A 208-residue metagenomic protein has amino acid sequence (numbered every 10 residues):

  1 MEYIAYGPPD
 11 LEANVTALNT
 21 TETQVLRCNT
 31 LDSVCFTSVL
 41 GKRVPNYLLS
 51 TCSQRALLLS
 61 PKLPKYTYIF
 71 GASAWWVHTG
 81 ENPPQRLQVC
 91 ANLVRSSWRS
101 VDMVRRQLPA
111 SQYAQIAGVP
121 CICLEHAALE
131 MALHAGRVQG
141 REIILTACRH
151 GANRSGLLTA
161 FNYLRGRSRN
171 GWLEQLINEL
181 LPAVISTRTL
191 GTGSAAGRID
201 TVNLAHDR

Functional and structural regions predicted by a protein language model:
M1-R208: Short gly/ser-rich loop at a beta-strand->alpha-helix junction or flexible surface loop bordering the NTP-binding
